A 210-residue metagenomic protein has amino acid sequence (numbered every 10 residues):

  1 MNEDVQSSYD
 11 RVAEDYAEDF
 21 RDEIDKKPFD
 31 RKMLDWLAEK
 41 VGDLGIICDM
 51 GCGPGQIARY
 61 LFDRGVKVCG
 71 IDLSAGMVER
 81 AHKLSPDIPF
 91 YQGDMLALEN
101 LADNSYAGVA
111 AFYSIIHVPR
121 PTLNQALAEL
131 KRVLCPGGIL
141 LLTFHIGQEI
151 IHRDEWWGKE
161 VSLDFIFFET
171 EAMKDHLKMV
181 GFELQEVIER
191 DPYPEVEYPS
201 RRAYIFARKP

Functional and structural regions predicted by a protein language model:
M1-G42, Q148: Conserved class I S-adenosyl-L-methionine
I46-M50, P54-A97: Class I SAM-dependent methyltransferase SAM/SAH-binding core
N100-V109: A short acidic, Gly/Pro-enriched loop at the edge of an enzyme's catalytic core that lines a small-molecule cofactor
N124-P136: A short glycine-rich, Lys/Arg-flanked "PGG" loop and its adjoining helix->strand segment in the class I
G137-F144: Conserved beta-strand signature within the Rossmann-like core of class I S-adenosyl-L-methionine
I146-D164: Short, glycine-/aromatic-enriched active-site segment of Class I SAM-dependent methyltransferases
F165-V180: Short alpha-helix
Y193-P210: Core SAM-dependent methyltransferase catalytic element
